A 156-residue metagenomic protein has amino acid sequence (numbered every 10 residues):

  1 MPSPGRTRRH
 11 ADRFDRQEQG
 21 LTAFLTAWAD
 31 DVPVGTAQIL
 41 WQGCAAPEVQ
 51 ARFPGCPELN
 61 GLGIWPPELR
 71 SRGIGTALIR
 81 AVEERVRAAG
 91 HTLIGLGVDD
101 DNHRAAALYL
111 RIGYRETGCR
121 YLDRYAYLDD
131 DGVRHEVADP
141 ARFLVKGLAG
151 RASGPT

Functional and structural regions predicted by a protein language model:
M1-E68, I79-R80, R85, G147-R151: Acetyl-CoA-dependent GNAT
F14-A29, G90-R111: Generic detector of contiguous secondary-structure segments
F53, T92, D99-H103, I112 (+2 more regions): C-terminal "cap" of GNAT-fold acetyltransferases
E58, G73, G90-T92: Short loop/turn motifs at secondary-structure junctions
W65-E68, R72, D100-D101: Active-site acidic-Proline motif in GNAT/NAT acetyltransferases
S71-E84, A107-R111: Conserved acetyl-CoA-binding loop-helix of GNAT-fold acetyltransferases
